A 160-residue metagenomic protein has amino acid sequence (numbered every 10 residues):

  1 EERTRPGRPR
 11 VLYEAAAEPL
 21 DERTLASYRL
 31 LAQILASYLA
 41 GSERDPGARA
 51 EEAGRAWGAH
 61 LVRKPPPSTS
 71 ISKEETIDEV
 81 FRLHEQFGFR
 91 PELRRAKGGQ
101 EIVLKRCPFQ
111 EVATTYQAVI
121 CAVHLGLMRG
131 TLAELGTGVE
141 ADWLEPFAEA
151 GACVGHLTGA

Functional and structural regions predicted by a protein language model:
E1-T24, P108: Short, cationic-aromatic polyanion-contact patches
R8-R10, K97-E101, A150-A152: A generic structural signal for beta-strand entry/edge sites
A17-I77, A122: Amphipathic alpha-helical dimerization/coiled-coil segments that flank or bridge DNA-binding/regulatory modules
A36, F81, E85, L125-A133: Generic solvent-exposed, charged/amphipathic alpha-helical segments that serve as macromolecular interface scaffolds
S42-E43, A50-G54, S72-Q110: An N-terminal amphipathic alpha-helical segment
R94-F147: Short, hydrophobic/π-rich interface segment
A150-A160: C-terminal edge-of-domain segments
